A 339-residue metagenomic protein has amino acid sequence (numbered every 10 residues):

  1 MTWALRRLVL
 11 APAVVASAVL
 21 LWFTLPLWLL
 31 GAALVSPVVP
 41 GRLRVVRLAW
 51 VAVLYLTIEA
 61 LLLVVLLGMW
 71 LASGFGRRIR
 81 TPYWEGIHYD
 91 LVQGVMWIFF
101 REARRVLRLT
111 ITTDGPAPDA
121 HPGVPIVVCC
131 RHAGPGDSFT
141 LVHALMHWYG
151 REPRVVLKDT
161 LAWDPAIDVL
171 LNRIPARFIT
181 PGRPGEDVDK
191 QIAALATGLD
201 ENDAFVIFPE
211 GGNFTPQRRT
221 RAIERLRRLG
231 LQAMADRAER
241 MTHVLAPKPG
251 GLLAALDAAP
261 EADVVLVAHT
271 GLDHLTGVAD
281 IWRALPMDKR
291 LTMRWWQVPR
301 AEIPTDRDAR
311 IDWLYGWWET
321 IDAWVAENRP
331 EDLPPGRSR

Functional and structural regions predicted by a protein language model:
M1-V127: Membrane-proximal helical "anchor" segments flanking the first transmembrane region of inner-membrane enzymes
V14, I98, K190, P247-G250: Short, conserved clusters of charged catalytic residues that mark active-site and nucleotide-handling motifs
L67-I98, R104-V106, H121-P122, I126-P184: Catalytic core of membrane glycerolipid acyltransferases/transacylases, capturing the structured, soluble-facing
T112-D114, R177, W296: General small-molecule cofactor/ligand-binding pocket signal
H121, L199-D200: Extracellular/periplasmic catalytic domains that process cell-envelope and extracellular macromolecules
R151, D159-I174, D200-D306: A cross-family acyltransferase "interaction/gating" segment
E186-T197: A Trp-anchored, charged/polar loop motif used as the substrate-binding/catalytic surface of acyl/ester-handling
P304-R339: Accessory terminal regions of nucleic-acid processing enzymes
